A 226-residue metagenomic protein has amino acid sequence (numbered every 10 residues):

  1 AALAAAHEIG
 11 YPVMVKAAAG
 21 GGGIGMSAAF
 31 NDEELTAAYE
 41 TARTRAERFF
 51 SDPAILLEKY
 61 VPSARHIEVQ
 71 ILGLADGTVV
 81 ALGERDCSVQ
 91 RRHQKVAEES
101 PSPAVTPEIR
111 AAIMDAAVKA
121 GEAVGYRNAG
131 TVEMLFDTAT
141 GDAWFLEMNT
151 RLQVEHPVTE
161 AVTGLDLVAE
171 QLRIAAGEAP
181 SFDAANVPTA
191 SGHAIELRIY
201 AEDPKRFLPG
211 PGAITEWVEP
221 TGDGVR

Functional and structural regions predicted by a protein language model:
A1-G25: A conserved helix-loop-beta module that forms one wall/lid of the active-site cleft in ATP-utilizing catalytic domains
A17, G22, A29-R226: ATP-dependent carboxylate activation and anion-phosphoryl transfer catalytic cores that bind Mg-ATP to form
